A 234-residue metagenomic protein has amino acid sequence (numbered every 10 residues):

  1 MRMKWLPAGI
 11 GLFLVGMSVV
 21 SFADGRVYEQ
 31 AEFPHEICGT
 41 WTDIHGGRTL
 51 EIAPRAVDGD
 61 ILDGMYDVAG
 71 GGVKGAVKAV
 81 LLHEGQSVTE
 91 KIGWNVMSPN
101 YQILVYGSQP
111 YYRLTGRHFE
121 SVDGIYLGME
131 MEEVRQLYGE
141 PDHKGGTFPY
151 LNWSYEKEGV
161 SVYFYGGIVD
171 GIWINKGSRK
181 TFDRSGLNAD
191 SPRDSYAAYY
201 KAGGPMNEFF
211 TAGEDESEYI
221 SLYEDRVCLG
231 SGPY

Functional and structural regions predicted by a protein language model:
M3-P7, G11-C38, S108: Amphipathic/hydrophobic helical signal segments and adjacent flexible N-terminal regions that mediate secretion
F22-T42, A53, D123-L127, M131-E132: N-terminal helix-cap/turn-to-beta initiation motif at the start of protein domains
G25-E32, I44-G47, K78-G116, E214-L222: Beta-sheet ligand-binding and adhesion/scaffold domains
H35-C38, E51-D58, V73-K74, N95-Q102 (+3 more regions): Short, solvent-exposed coil/turn segments at beta-strand boundaries
D43-V88, W173-I174: N-terminal glycine/threonine-rich, aromatic-flanked beta-hairpin/loop signature
P54-R55, Y111-G116, G230-Y234: Short beta-strand-to-coil "C-cap" segments at the C-terminal boundary of structured domains/repeats, marking
H118-G124, K180-S185: Short, recurring structural edge motifs at helix starts
M129-K180, S185-Y234: A cross-family detector of function-defining hotspots
